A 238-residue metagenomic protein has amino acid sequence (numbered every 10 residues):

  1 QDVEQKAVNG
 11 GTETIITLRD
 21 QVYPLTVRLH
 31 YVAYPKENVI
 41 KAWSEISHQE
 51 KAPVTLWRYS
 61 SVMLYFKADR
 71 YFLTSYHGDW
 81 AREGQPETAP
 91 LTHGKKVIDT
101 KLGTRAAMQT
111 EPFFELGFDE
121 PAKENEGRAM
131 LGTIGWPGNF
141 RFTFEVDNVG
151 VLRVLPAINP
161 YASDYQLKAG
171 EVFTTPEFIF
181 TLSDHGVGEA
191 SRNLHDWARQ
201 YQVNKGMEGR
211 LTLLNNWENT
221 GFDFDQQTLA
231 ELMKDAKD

Functional and structural regions predicted by a protein language model:
Q1-E145, Y161-S163: Polysaccharide-binding surfaces and accessory modules of carbohydrate-active proteins
W43-S47, T174, N215: Residues within well-ordered beta-strands of beta-sheet-rich folds
A129, V172, L211: A residue-level signal for beta-strand positions that form part of recognition/binding surfaces within mature
P137, F180, N219: Short, glycine-/Ser/Thr-/acidic-enriched flexible segments
N148-K168: Short acidic, Pro/Gly- and aromatic-enriched capping/linker segments at domain boundaries
Y165-D184: Short Pro-Gly-centered flexible turn/kink motifs
T181-N193: Short, Lys/Arg- and Gly-enriched loop/turn segments at beta-strand edges
N193-D238: An acidic-aromatic substrate-binding cleft motif
